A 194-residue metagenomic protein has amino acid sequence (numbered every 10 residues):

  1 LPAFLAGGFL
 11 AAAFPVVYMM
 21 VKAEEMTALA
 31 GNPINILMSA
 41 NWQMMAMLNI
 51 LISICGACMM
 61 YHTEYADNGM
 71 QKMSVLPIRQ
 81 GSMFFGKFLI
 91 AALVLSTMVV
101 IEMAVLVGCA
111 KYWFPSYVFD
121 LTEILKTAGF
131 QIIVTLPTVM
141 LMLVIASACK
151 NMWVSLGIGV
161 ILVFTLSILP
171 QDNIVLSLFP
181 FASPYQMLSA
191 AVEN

Functional and structural regions predicted by a protein language model:
F4, G8-C55, F85-K150, A190 (+1 more regions): Secretory targeting signals
F4-L10, K150-S167: Pore- or pathway-lining transmembrane helices of multi-pass membrane proteins that form conduits for solutes/ions
Y18-L37, L156-N194: Terminal transmembrane helical anchor/hairpin motif
A57, N68-G69, L141, P180-S183: Hydrophobic alpha-helical segments typical of transmembrane helices and their membrane-interface/capping positions
M60-A92: Helix-loop-helix units of permease transmembrane domains in multi-pass membrane transporters, especially ABC
R79-M98, Q171-F179: C-terminal halves and exits of single transmembrane alpha-helices
